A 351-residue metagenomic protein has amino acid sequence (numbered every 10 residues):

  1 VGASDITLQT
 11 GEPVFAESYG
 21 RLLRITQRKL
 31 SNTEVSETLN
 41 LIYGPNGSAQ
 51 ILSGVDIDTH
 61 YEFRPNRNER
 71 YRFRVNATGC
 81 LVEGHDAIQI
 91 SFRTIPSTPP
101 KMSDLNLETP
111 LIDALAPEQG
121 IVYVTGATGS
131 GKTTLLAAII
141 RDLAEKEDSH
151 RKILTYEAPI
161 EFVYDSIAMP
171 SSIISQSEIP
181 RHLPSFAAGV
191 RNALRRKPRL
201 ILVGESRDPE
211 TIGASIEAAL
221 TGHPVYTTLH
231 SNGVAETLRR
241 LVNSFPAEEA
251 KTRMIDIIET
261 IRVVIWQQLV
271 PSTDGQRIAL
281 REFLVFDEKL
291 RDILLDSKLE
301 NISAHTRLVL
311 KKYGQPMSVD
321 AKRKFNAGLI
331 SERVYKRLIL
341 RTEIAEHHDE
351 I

Functional and structural regions predicted by a protein language model:
V1-I351: Short, flexible helix-loop junctions that flank or precede catalytic/ligand sites
